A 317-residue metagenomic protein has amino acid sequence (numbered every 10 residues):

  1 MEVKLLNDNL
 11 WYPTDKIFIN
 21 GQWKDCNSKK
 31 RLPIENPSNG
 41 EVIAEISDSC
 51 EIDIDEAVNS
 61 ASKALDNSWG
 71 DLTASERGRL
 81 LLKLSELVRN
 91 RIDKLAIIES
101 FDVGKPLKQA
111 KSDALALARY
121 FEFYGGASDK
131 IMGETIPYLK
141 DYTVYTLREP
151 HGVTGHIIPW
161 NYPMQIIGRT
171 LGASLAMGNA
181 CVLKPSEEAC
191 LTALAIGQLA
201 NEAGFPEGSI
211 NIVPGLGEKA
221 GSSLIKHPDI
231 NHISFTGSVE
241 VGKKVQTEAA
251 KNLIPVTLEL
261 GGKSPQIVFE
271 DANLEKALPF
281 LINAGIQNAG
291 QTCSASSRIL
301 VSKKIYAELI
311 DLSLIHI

Functional and structural regions predicted by a protein language model:
M1-I46, R79-K83, I131-I157, T257: Terminal low-complexity tails and localization/encapsulation signals of metabolic enzymes
G40, R77, E99, F121 (+6 more regions): Residue-level signal for inorganic ion chemistry
E41-I131: Glycine-rich loop-to-alpha-helix module at the N-terminal edge of alpha/beta enzyme cores
M132-G208, N231, L253, E275: Conserved small-residue-rich beta-alpha loop and adjacent elements that most often cradle the phosphate/pyrophosphate
T143-V144, I212-N231: A structured beta-alpha segment of the ubiquitous adenosine-cofactor-binding alpha/beta core
N179, K184-S186, P214, T236 (+1 more regions): Short beta->alpha connector loops at strand-helix junctions that form conserved, small/polar/Pro-enriched
A193-E202, E218-H227, E240-K251, I267-D271: Active-site pre-lysine segment of PLP-dependent enzymes
E240-I315: ALDH superfamily catalytic-core signature
